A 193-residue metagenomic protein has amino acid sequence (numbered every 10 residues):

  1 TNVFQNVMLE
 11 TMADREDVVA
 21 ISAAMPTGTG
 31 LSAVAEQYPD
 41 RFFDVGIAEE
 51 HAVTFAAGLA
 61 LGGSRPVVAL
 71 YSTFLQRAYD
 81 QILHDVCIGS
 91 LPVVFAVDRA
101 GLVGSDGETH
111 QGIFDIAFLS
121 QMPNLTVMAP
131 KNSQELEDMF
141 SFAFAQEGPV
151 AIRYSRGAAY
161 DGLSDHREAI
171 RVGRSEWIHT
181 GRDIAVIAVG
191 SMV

Functional and structural regions predicted by a protein language model:
T1-P149, A158: Thiamine diphosphate
L9-E10, S175-H179: Short boundary motifs at domain starts and secondary-structure transition points
D14-V18, H179-I184: A short, charged/proline- and glycine-enriched loop that marks the coil->beta-strand transition at the N-terminal
A20, I152, V186: Conserved hydrophobic/aromatic pocket- or pore-lining residues that grip, position, or stack substrates in active sites
A24, Y154-R156, G190: Short, small-residue-rich loop/turn micro-motifs
Q146-G148, R171, T180-D183: A generic structural signal for well-ordered coil/turn residues at beta-strand boundaries that shape enzyme active-site
A158-E176: Aromatic-enriched
A185-V193: Glycine-rich phosphate/diphosphate-binding loop of Rossmann-like nucleotide-binding domains
